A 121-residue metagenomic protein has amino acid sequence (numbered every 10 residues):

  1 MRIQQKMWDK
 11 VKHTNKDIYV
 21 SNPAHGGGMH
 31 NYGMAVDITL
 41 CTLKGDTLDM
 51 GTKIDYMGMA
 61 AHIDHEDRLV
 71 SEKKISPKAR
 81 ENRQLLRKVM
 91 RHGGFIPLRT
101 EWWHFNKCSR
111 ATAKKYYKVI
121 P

Functional and structural regions predicted by a protein language model:
M1-P121: Cell-envelope/glycan interface and biosynthesis
